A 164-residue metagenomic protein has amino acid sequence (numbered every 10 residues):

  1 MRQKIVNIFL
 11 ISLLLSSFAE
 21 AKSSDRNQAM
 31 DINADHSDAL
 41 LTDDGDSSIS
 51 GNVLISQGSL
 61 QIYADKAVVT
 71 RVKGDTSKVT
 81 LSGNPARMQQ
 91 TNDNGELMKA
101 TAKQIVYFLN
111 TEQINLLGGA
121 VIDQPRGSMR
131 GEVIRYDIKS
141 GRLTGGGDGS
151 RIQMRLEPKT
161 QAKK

Functional and structural regions predicted by a protein language model:
M1-K164: Mature-chain termini and adjacent capping regions
